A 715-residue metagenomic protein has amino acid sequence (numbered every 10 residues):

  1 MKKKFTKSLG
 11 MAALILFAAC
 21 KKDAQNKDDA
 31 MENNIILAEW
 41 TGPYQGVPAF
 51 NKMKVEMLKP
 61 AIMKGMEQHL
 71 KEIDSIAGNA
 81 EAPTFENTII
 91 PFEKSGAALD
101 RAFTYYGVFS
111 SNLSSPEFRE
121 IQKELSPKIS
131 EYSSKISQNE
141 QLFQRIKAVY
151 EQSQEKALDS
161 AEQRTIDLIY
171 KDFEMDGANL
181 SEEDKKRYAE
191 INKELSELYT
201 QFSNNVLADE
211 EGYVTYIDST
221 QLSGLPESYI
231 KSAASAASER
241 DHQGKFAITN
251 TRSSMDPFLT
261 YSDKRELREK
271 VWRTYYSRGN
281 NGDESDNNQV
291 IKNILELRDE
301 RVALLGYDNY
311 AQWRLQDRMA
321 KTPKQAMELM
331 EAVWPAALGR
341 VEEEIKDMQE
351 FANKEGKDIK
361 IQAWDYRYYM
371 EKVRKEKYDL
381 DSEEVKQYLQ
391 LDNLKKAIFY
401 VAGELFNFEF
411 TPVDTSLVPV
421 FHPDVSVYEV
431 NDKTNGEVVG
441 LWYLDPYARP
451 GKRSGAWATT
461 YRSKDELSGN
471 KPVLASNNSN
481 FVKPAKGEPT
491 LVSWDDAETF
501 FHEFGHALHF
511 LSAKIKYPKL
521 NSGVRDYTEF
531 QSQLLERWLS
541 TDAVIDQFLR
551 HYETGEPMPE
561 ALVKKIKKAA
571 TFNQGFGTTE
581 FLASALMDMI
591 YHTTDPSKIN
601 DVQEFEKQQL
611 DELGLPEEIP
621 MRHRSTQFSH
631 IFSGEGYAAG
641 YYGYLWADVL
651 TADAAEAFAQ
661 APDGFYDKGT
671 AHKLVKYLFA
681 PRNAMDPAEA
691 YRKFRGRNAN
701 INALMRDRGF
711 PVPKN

Functional and structural regions predicted by a protein language model:
K2-L9: Bacterial N-terminal signal peptides that target proteins for export
L16-A19: C-terminal motif of bacterial Sec signal peptides marking the signal peptidase cleavage site
K21-D23: Bacterial signal peptide processing site
N26-P226, G664-Y666: N-terminal helix-rich structural modules
K27-M57, K64, G224, K245-A247 (+12 more regions): C-terminal, non-catalytic "cap/extension" segments appended to globular domains
G42-M57, Y106-L125, A148-E190, T249-Q289 (+6 more regions): Short His/Asp/Glu-rich catalytic/ion-coordination signatures at enzyme active sites or charged loops
A161, T165, E197, N204 (+7 more regions): Active-site-proximal, well-structured secondary-structure segments within enzyme catalytic domains
V482-F501: Short pre-active-site segment immediately N-terminal to the catalytic Zn-binding motif
